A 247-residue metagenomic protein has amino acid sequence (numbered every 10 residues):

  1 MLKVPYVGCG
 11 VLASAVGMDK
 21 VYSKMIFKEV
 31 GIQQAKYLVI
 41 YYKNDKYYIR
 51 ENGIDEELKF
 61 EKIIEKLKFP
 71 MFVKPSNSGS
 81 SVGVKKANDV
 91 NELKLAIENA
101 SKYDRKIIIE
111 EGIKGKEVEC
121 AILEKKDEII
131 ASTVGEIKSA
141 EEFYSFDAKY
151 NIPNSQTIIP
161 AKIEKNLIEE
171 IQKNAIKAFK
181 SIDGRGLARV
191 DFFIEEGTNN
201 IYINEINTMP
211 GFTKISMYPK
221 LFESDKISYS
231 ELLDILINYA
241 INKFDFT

Functional and structural regions predicted by a protein language model:
P5, C9-L12, Y41: Short beta->alpha connector loops at strand-helix junctions that form conserved, small/polar/Pro-enriched
P5-Y6, Q34, M71, Y229: Hydrophobic beta-strand scaffold residues
A15-E110, K114-G115: Active-site nucleotide/adenylate-binding loops and adjacent lid/helix of ATP-dependent enzymes
S81, I137-A140, N207-L221: Glycine-rich phosphate/pyrophosphate-binding beta-alpha loops
K85-K173, G197-Y202: Phosphate-binding site of ATP-dependent enzymes
E111, A121-I122, F179-F212, F222: Conserved metal-phosphate-binding beta-hairpin within the catalytic cores of diverse ATP-dependent phosphoryl-transfer
E136-A188, K220-T247: Active-site "cap" helix and flanking loop/linker of ATP-utilizing ligase/carboxylase catalytic domains
